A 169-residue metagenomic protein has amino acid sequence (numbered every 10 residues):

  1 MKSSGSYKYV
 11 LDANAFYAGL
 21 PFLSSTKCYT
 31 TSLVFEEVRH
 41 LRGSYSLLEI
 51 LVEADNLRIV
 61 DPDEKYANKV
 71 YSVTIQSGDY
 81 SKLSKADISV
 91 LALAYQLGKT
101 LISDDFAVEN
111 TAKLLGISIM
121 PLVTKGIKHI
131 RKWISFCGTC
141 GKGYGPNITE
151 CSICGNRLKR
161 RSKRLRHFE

Functional and structural regions predicted by a protein language model:
M1-S4, C151: Short secondary-structure boundary segments
S3-K99, F106, N110, L114-G116: Active-site-proximal, substrate-binding regions of enzyme catalytic domains and RNA-binding/basic surfaces
S84-K85, I102, R131, G145: Short, well-ordered coil↔helix boundary/capping segments
E109-E169: Acidic, PIN/NYN-like endoribonuclease modules and their adjacent C-terminal/linker elements
